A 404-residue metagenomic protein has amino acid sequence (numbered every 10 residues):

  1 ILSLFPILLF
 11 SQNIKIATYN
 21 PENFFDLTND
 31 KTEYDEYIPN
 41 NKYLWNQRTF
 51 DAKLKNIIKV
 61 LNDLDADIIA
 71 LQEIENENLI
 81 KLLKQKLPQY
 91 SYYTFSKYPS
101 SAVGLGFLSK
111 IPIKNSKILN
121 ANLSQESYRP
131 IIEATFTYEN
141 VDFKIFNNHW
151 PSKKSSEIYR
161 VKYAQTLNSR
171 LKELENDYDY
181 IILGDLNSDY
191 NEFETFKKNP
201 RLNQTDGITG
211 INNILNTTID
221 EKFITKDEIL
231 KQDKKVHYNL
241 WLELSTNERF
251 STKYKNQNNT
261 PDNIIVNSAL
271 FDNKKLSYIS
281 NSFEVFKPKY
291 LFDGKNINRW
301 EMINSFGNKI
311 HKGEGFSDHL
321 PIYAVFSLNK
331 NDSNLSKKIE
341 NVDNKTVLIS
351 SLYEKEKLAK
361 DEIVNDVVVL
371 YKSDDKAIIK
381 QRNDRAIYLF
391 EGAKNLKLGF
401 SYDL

Functional and structural regions predicted by a protein language model:
I1-N13: Bacterial Sec-dependent N-terminal signal peptides
S11-K86, K97-Y98, I297-W300, S327-T346: N-terminal, active-site-proximal structural segment of metallo-dependent hydrolase catalytic domains
I16-P21, I57-I80, I145, L167-K197 (+5 more regions): Active-site beta-strand/loop signature of hydrolases that rely on acidic residues for catalysis
D26-L27, N78-K81, V103-G104, K154-E157 (+3 more regions): Extracytoplasmic/secreted cell-surface and envelope-processing proteins
K42-R48, D65-L71, W150-I158, R249-Y254 (+2 more regions): Second-shell loop/turn segments in exported
I68, I74-P151: Structured beta-strand-rich core segments of catalytic domains in phosphoester-bond hydrolases
E173-Y178, S188-N341: Metal-dependent phosphoester-hydrolase catalytic domains
K330-L404: OB-fold nucleic-acid-binding modules
